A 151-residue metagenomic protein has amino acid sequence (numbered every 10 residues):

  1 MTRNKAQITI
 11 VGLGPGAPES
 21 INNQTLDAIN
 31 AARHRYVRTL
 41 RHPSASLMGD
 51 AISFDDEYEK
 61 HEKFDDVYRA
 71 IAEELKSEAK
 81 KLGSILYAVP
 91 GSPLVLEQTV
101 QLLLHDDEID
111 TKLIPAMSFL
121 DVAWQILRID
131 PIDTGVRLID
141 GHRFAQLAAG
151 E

Functional and structural regions predicted by a protein language model:
M1-M117, D121-V122: Class I S-adenosyl-L-methionine
F119, W124-E151: Short, glycine-/small-residue-rich phosphate/pyrophosphate-handling segment
